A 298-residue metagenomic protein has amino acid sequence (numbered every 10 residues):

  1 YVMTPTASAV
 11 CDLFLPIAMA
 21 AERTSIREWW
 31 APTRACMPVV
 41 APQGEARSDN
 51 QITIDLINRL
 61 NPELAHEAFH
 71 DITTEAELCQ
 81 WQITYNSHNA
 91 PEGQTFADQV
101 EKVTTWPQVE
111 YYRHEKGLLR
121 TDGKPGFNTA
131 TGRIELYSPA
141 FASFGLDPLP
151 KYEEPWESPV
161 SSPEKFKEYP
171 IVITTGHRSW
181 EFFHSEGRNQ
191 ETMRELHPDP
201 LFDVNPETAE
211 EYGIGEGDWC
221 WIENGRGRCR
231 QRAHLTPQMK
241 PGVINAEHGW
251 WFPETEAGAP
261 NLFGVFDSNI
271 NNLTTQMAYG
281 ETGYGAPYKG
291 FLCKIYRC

Functional and structural regions predicted by a protein language model:
Y1, I26, P38-N50, F202: Hydrophobic alpha-helical scaffolding
V2-T4, A20-E22, V40, E45 (+8 more regions): Short, glycine-/Ser/Thr-/acidic-enriched flexible segments
P5-M37: Flexible glycine/proline-rich, aromatic-decorated loop/lid segments
A7-S8, E45-N50, R120, F127 (+4 more regions): Active-site-proximal structural scaffolding
L13, P170-V172, L201, I244: Structural motif
N50-Q99, N189-D203, E207-C298: Long, contiguous, secondary-structure-rich segments that constitute the structural scaffold of globular domains
A76-N189: Long, low-complexity segments enriched in small/aliphatic residues
